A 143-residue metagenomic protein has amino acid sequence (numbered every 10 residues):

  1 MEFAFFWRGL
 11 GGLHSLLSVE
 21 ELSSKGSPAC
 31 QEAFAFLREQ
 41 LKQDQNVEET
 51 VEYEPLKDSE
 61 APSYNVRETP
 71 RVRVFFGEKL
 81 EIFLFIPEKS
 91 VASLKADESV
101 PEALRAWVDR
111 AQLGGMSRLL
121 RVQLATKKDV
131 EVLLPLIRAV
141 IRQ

Functional and structural regions predicted by a protein language model:
M1-K57, A106-W107: Charge-rich, low-complexity N-terminal segments
F5-F6, R71-L84, R121-L124, I137-Q143: Short, Lys/Arg-enriched charge-dense amphipathic segments
E52-S117: Short, conserved beta-strand/beta-arch hydrophobic-aromatic motifs that form part of recognition grooves or interface
A106-Q143: Well-ordered alpha/beta subsegment
